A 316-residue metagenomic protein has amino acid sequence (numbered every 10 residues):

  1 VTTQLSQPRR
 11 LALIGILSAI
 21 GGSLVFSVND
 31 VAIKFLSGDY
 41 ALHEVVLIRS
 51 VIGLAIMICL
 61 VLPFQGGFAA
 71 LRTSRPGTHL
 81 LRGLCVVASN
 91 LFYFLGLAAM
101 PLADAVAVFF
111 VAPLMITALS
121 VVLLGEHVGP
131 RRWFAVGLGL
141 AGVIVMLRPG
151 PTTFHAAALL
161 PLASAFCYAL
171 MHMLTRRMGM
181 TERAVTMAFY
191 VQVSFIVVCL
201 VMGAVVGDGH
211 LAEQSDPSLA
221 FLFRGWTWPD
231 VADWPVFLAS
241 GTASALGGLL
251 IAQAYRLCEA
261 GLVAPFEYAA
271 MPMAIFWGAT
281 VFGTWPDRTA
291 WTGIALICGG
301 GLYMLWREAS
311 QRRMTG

Functional and structural regions predicted by a protein language model:
T2, P272-G316: C-terminal-most transmembrane helix of multi-pass membrane proteins
T2-E44, T153-R177, G316: Glycine-/small-residue-enriched transmembrane alpha-helix faces in small-molecule transporters and effluxers
I14-I20, G67-F92, A156-L162, E213-L246: Loop-to-transmembrane-helix transition segments
Y40-A88, F166-M171, V191-G207: Transmembrane alpha-helices of multi-pass small-molecule transport proteins
M57, T153-S218, F223, T227 (+1 more regions): Transmembrane alpha-helical segments that form core, pore/gating elements of small-molecule transporters/exporters
V106-V111, M178-S194, A245-A279: Helix-helix packing/entry segments at the starts of transmembrane helices
A112-F134, P272-W291: C-terminal transmembrane-helix exit sites in multi-pass transporters
R131-R148, S164, T289-E308: Hydrophobic transmembrane alpha-helices of multi-pass small-molecule transport proteins
